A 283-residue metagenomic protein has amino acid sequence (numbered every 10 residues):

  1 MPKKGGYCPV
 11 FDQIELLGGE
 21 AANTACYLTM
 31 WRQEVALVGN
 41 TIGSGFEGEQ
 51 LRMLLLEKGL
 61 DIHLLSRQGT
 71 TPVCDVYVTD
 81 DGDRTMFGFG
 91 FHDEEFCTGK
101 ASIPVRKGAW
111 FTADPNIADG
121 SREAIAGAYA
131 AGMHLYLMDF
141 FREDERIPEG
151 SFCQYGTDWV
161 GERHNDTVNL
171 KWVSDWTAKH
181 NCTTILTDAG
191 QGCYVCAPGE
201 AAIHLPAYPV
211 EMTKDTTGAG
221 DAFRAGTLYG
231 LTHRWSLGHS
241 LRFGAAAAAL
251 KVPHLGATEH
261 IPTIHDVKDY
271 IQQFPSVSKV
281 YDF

Functional and structural regions predicted by a protein language model:
M1-V38, C74, T213, F283: Glycine-rich phosphate/adenosyl-contacting loop at the front of the ribokinase-like
C26, V73-Y77, T85, G192-C196: Short beta-strand scaffold segments in enzyme catalytic cores
T29-M30, Y129, T232: Gly/Ala-rich phosphate-binding loop of Rossmann-like dinucleotide-binding domains, activating on the conserved
E34-V35, I62, L135, T184: Hydrophobic anchor at the start of a short beta-strand that flanks the dinucleotide cofactor-binding loop
L37, H63, V76-P115: Conserved phosphate-binding/catalytic loop of the ribokinase/pfkB sugar-kinase fold
L54-T70: A glycine-rich helix N-cap at a beta->alpha junction
R122, A126-H204, M212: Conserved phosphate/ATP/ADP-binding segment of small-molecule kinases
L170-F283: Conserved phosphate-binding/catalytic region of the ribokinase-like
